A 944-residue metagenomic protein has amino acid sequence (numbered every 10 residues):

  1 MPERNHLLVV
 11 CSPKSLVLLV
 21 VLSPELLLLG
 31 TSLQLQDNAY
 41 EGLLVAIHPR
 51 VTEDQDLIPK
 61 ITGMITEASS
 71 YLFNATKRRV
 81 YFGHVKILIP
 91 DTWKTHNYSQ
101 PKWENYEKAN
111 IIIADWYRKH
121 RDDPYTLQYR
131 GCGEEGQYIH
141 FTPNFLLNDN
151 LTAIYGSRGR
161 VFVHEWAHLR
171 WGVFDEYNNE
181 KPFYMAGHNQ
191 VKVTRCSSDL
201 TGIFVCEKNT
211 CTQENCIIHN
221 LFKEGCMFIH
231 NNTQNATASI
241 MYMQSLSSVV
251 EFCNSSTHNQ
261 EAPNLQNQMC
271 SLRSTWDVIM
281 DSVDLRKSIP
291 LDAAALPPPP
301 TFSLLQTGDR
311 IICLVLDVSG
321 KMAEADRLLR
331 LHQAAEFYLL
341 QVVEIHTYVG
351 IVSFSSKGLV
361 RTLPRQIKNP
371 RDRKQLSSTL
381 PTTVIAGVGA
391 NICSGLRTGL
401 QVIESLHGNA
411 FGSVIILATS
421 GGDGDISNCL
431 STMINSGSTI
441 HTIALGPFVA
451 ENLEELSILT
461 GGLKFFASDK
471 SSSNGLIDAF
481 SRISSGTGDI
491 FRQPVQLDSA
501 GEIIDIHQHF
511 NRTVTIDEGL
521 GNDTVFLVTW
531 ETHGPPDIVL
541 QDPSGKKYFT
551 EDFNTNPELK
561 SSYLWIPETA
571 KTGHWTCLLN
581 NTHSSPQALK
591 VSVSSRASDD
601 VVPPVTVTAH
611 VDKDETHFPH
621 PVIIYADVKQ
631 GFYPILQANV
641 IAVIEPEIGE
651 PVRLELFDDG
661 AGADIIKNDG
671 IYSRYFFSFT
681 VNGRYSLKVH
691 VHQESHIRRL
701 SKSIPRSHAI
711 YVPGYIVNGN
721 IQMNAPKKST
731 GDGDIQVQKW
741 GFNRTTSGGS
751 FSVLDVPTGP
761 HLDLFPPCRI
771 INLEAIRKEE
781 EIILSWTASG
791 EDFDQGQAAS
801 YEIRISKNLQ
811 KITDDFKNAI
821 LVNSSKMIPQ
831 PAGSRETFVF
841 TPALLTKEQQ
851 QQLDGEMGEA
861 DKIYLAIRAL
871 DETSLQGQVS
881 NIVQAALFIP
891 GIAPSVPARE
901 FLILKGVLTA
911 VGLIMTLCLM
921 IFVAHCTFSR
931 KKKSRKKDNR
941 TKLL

Functional and structural regions predicted by a protein language model:
L27, H258-L314, G320-R327: Acidic, polar low-complexity linker/tail segments
L27-E135, L331-F337: Zn2+-dependent metallopeptidase catalytic core
F141-V163: Short pre-active-site segment immediately N-terminal to the catalytic Zn-binding motif
Y155-E251: The catalytic-center signature of Zn2+-dependent metalloproteases
G308-D489: Exposed acidic/Ser/Thr-rich ligand/metal-binding surfaces
E780-G796: Conserved aromatic anchor
A798-A860: Recognizes extended acidic, P/S/T-rich segments that occur within or adjacent to Ig-like beta-sandwich modules
L870-P897: Extracellular fibronectin type III
